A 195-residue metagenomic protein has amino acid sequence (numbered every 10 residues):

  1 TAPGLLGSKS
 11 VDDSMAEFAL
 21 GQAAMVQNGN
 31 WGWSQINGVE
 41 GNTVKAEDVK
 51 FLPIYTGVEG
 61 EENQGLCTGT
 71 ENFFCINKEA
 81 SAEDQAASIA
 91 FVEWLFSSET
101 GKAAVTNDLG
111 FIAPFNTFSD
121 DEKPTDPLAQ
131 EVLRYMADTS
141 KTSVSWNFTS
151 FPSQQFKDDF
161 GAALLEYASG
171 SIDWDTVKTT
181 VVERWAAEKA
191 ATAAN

Functional and structural regions predicted by a protein language model:
T1, A19, A23, W31 (+5 more regions): Sec-exported extracytoplasmic/periplasmic mature domains
T1-V39, A86, V177: Extracytoplasmic ligand-binding clamshell segments of periplasmic binding protein
A2, D13, E40-G110: Extracytoplasmic/periplasmic substrate-recognition and gating elements
L6, S10, A24, N28 (+4 more regions): Extracytoplasmic/periplasmic, Sec-exported soluble proteins
S14, F18, G32, D84-S88 (+6 more regions): Stable alpha-helical elements in mature extracytoplasmic
E17, A24-M25, G41-V44, P114 (+3 more regions): Extracytoplasmic "Venus flytrap"/periplasmic binding protein-like
T43, V58-E59, E83, A103 (+3 more regions): Conserved N-terminal structural module of periplasmic/extracytoplasmic solute-binding proteins
T68, T117, E131-A186: C-terminal capping/gating helix-and-loop segments adjacent to ligand/active sites or protein-protein/ligand interfaces
